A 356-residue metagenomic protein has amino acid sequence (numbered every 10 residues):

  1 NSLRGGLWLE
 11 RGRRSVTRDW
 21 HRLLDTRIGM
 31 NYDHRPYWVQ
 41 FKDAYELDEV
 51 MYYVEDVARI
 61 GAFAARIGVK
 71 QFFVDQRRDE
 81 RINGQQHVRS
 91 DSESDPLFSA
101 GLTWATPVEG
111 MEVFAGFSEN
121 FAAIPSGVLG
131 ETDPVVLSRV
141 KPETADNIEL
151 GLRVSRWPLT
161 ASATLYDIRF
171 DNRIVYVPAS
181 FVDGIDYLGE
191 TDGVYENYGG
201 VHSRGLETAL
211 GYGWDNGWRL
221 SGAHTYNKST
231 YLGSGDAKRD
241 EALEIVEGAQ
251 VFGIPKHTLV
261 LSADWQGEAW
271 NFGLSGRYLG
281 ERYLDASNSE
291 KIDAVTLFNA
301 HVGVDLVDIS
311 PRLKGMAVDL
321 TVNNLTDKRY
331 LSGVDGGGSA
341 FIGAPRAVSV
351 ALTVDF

Functional and structural regions predicted by a protein language model:
N1-S2, G61-A62, T106-M111, P158 (+3 more regions): Short loop/turn motifs that connect adjacent beta-strands in outer-membrane beta-barrel proteins
S2-G110: Signature of Gram-negative outer-membrane beta-barrel scaffolds
R14-Q40, R89, D133-R139, V177-G193 (+2 more regions): Surface-exposed loop/turn segments flanking beta-strands in extracellular/periplasmic regions
S15, A105-N120, K141-G213, L220 (+3 more regions): Membrane-embedded beta-barrel scaffold of Gram-negative outer-membrane proteins
V16-L23, R77-G84, P125-D133, R173-S180 (+4 more regions): Outer-membrane beta-barrel translocator domains and adjoining extracellular loop/strand segments of Gram-negative
T26, K42-D48, Q86-S94, V136-T144 (+4 more regions): Replace "Gram-negative outer membrane beta-barrel proteins" with "bacterial and organellar outer membrane beta-barrel
R59-A64, V74, D167-R169, E190-A286 (+3 more regions): Gram-negative outer-membrane beta-barrel transporters
A344-F356: Outer-membrane beta-barrel "beta-signal"
